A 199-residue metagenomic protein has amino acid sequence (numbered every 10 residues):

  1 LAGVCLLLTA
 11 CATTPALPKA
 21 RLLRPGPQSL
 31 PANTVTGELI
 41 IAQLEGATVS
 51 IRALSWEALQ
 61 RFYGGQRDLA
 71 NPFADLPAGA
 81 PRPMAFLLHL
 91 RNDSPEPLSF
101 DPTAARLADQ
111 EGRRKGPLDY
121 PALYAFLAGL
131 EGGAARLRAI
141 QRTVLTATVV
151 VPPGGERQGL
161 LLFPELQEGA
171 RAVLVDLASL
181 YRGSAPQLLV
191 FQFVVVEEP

Functional and structural regions predicted by a protein language model:
L7-A10: C-terminal motif of bacterial Sec signal peptides marking the signal peptidase cleavage site
A12-P199: Conserved functional micro-motifs across diverse proteins
